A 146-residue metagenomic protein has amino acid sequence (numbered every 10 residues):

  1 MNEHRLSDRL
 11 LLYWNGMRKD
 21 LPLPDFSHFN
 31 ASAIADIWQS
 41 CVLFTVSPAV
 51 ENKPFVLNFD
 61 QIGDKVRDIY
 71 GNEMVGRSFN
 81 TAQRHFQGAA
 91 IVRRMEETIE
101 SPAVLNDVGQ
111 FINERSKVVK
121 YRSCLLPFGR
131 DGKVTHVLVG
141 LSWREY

Functional and structural regions predicted by a protein language model:
M1-Q83, A89-Y146: Intrinsically disordered, low-complexity terminal regulatory regions
